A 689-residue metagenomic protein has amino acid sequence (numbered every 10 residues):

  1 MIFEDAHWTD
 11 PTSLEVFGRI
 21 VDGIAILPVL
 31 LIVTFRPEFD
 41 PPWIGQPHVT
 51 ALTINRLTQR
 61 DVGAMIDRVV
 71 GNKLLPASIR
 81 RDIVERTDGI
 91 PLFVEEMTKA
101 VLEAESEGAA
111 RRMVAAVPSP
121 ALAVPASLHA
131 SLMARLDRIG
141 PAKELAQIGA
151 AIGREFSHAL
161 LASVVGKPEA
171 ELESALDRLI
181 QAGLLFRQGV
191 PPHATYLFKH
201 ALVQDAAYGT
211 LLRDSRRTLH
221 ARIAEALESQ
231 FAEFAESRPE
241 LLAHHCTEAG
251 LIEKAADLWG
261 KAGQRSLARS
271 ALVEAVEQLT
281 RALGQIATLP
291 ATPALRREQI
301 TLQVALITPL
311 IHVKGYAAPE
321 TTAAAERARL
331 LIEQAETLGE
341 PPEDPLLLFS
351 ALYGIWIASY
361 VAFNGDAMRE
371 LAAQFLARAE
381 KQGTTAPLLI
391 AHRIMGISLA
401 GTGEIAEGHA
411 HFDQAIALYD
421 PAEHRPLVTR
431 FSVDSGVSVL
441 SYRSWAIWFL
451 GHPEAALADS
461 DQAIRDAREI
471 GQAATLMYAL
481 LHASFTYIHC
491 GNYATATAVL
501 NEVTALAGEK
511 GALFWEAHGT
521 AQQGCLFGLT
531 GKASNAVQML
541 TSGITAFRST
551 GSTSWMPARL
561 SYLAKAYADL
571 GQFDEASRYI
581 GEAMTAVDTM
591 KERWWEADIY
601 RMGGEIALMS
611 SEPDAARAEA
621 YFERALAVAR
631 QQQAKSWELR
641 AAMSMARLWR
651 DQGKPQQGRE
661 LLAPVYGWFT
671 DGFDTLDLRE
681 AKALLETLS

Functional and structural regions predicted by a protein language model:
M1-S13: Conserved P-loop NTPase "ATPase switch" module shared by AAA+ and STAND
R19-I20, L31, L52-N55, R60-E277 (+2 more regions): Short secondary-structure boundary elements
V29-I32, E320, R327-L330, T337 (+3 more regions): C-terminal non-catalytic interaction modules
R36-A51: Short regulatory helix/loop adjacent to the ATP-binding pocket of P-loop NTPases
A175, T195-K199, A206, D214-A351 (+7 more regions): Extended alpha-helical scaffolding segments used for macromolecular assembly and cargo binding
A221, E240, G260, V304-L306 (+8 more regions): TPR/TPR-like alpha-solenoid signature
E228, T247, L267, I311 (+10 more regions): Specific register positions within alpha-helical solenoid repeats of the TPR/Sel1-like families, i.e., one
D344-W594: Extended non-membrane alpha-helical scaffolds
